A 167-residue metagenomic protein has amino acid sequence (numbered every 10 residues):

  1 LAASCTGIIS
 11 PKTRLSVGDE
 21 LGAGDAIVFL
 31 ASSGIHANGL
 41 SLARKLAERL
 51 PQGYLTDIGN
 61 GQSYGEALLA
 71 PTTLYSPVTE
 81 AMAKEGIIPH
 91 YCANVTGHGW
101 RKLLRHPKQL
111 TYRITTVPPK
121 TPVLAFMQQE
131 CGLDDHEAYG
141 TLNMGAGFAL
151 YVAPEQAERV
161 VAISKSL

Functional and structural regions predicted by a protein language model:
L1, T6, G53, D57-L68 (+1 more regions): Glycine-/charge-enriched secondary-structure boundary and capping motifs
L1-S41: Glycine-rich anion-binding loops of enzyme active sites
T13-R14, Q52-Y54: Phosphate-handling active-site elements
A23-V28, R49-G53, R113-T115: Short, surface-exposed linear patches
L40-P51: Short, compositionally biased
